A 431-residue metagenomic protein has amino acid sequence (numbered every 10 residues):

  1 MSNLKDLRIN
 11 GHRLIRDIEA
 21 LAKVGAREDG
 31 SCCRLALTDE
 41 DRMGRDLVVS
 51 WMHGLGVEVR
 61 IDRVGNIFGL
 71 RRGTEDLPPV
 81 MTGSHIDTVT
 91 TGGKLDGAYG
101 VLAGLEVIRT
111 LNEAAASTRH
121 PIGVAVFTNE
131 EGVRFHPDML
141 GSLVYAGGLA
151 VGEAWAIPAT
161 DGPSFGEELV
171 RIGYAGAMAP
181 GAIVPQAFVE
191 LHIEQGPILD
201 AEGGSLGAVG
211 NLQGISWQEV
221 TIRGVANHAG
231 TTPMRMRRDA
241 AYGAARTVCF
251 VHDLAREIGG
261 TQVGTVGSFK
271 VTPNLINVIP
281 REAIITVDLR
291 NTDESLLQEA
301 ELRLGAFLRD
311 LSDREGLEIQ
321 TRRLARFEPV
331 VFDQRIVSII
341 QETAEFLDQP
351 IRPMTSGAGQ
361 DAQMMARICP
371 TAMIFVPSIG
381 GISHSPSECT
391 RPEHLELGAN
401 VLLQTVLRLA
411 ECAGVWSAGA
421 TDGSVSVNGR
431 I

Functional and structural regions predicted by a protein language model:
R8-G93: Acidic/His- and Gly-rich active-site-bordering loop/insert found across diverse amide/peptide-bond hydrolases
L14-D17, A22-R27, V80-S84, P350-V401 (+1 more regions): Zn-dependent metallopeptidase/amidohydrolase metal-coordination segment
L21, T82, G92-E131, S216-I222 (+4 more regions): Alpha-helical metal-binding/catalytic segments enriched in His/Glu/Asp
A36, G267-N274, T286-D293, E318-V337 (+1 more regions): A short beta-alpha structural unit
R60-D62, S117-R119, G176-G181, T231 (+4 more regions): Flexible, glycine/charged-enriched surface loops at secondary-structure junctions
I67, I86-T88, I122-V133, Q195 (+4 more regions): Acidic, glycine-rich active-site loops and adjacent beta-strand->loop/helix elements that engage anionic groups
N129-S295: Midchain, well-structured core segments that form catalytic/ion-binding scaffolds
T232-I258, E301-A306, I351, V376-I431: His/Asp/Glu-rich mid-to-C-terminal helical/loop segments that flank catalytic regions of hydrolases
